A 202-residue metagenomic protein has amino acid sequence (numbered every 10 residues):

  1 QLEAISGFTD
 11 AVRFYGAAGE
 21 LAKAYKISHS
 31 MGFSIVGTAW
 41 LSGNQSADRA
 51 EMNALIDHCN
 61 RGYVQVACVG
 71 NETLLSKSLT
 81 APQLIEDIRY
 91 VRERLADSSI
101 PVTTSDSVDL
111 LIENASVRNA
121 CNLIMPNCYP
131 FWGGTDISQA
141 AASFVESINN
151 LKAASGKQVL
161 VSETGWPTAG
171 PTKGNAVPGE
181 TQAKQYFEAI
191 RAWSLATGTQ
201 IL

Functional and structural regions predicted by a protein language model:
Q1-L55: N-terminal carbohydrate-binding/catalytic regions of secreted carbohydrate-active enzymes
E3-G7, N44-V66, D87-R94, A192: An active-site-proximal structural segment forming one wall of the substrate-binding cleft that immediately precedes
S6, Y25-H29, L84-D97, I148-A154 (+1 more regions): Surface-exposed amphipathic alpha-helices with a cationic face
V12, A67, I124, V161-E163 (+1 more regions): Conserved, mostly hydrophobic/aromatic
L21-S28, D48-I56, L79-L84, S107-L123: Distinct, well-ordered alpha-helical segments
A39, R92-I112, G156-T164, G198-L202: Aromatic-lined carbohydrate-recognition surfaces of secreted/lumenal glycan-active proteins
V64-Q65, N71, D106-S147, W166-P167: Aromatic- and acid-rich polysaccharide-binding/catalytic face of secreted or lumenal carbohydrate-active enzymes
L160-S162, P167-G170, G174-L202: Substrate-binding cleft of secreted/luminal carbohydrate-active enzymes
